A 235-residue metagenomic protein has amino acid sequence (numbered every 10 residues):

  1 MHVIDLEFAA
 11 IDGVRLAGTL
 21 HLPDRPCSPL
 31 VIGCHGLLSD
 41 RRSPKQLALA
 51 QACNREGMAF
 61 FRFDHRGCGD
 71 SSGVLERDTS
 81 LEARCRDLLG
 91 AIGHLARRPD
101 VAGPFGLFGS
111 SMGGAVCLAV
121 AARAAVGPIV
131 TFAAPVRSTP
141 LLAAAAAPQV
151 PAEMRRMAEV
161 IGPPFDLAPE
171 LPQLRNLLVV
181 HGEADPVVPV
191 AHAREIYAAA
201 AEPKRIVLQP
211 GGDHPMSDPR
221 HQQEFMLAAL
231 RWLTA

Functional and structural regions predicted by a protein language model:
M1-R25: N-terminal cap/lid segment of alpha/beta-hydrolase-fold proteins
L38-A50, A191: The serine-hydrolase catalytic nucleophile loop
R41, G69-V101: Catalytic nucleophile-loop/oxyanion-hole region of alpha/beta-hydrolase and closely related hydrolase-like folds
A50-S72: Conserved alpha/beta-hydrolase
A119-I161: Hydrolase active-site cap/lid region
Q173-L174, V179-H181, D185: Short beta-strand/loop motif that positions the catalytic acidic residue of the alpha/beta-hydrolase fold
A184-V188, P215: Acidic catalytic loop of the alpha/beta-hydrolase fold
G212-E224: Catalytic histidine-centered segment of alpha/beta-hydrolase-like enzymes
